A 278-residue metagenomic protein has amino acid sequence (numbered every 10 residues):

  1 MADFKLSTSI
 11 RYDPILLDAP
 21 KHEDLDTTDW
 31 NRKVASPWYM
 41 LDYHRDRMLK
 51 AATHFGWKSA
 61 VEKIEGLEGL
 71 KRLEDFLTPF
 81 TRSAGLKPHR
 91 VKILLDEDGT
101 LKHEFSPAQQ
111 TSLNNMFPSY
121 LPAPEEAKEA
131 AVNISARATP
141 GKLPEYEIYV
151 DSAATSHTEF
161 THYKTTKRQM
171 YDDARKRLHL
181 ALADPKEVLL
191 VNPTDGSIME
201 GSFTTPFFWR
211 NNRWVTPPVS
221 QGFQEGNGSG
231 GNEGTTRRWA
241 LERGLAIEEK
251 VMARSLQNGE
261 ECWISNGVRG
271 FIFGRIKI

Functional and structural regions predicted by a protein language model:
M1-F80, K87-R90, L95-I278: Helix-start/capping segments and mature chain N-termini
